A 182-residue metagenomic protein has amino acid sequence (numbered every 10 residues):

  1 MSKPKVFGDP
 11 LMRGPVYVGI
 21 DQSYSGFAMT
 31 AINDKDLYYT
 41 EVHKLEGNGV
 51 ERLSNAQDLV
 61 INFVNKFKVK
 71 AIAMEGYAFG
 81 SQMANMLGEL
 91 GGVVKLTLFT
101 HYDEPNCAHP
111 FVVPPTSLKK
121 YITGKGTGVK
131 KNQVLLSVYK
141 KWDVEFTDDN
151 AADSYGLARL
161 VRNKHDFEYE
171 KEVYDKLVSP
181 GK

Functional and structural regions predicted by a protein language model:
M1-K182: Phosphate- and other anionic-substrate recognition elements at nucleic-acid/protein interfaces
